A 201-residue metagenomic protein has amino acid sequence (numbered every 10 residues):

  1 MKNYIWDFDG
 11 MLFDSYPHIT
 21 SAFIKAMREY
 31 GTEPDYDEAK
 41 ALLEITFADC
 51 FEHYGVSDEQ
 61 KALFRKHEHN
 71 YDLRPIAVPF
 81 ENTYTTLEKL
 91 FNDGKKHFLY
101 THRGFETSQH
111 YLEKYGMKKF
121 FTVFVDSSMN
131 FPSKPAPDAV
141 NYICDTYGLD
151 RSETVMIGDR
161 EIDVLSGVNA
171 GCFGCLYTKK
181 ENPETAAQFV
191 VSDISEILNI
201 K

Functional and structural regions predicted by a protein language model:
M1-E38, H53: Active-site neighborhood of HAD-like aspartate-dependent phosphohydrolases
M1-K2, F91, G104-F105, Q109-K201: Asp-based, Mg2+/Mn2+-dependent phosphohydrolase catalytic module
A26-M27, I45-E59, Y111, I143-C144: Helix-loop "lid/cap" segments that line or gate small-molecule binding pockets
T32-A41, V56-K66, K119-F120: Short, surface-exposed acidic
E33, K96, F173: Residue-level detector of anion-binding/catalytic polar loops
L42-I45, E81-N82, R103, P135 (+1 more regions): Short beta->alpha linker loops
F51-T85: Metal-dependent phosphoesterase signature
L73-L99, F105, Q109, P137: Short, acidic loop-to-helix structural element flanking the phosphoryl-transfer center in phosphate-processing enzymes
